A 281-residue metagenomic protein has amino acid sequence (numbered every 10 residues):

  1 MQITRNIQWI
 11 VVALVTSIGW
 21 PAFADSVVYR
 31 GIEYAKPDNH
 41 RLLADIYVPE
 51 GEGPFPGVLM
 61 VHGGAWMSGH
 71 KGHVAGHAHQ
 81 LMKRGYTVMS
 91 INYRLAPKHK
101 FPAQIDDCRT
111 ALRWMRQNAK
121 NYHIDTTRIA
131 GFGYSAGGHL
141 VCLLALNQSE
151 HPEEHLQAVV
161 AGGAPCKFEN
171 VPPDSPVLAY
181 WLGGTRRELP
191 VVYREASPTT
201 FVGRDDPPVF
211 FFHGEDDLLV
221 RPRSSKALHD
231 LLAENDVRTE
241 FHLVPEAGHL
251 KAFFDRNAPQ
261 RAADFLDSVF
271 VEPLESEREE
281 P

Functional and structural regions predicted by a protein language model:
M1-I10: Bacterial N-terminal signal peptides that target proteins for export
W9-G19: Bacterial N-terminal signal peptides
A22-P281: Alpha/beta-hydrolase superfamily serine-hydrolase fold, recognizing
